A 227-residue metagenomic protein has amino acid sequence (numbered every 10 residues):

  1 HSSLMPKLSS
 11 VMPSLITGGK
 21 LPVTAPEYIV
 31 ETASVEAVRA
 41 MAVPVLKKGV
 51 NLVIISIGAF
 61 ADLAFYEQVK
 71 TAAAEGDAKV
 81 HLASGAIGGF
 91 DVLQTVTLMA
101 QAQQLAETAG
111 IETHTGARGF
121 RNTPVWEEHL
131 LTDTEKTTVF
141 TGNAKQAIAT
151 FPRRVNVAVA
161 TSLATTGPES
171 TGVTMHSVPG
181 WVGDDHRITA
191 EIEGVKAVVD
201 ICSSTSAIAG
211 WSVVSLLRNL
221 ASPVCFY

Functional and structural regions predicted by a protein language model:
H1-L8: NAD(P)-binding Rossmann-fold cofactor-contacting core
S10-K20: Short acidic-hydrophobic, aromatic-tinged amphipathic segments that line or gate anion-handling sites
G18-K47, A59-D62: Beta-loop-alpha module in the N-terminal Rossmann-like domain of NAD(P)-dependent dehydrogenases, especially those
A25, D62-Y66, R121-T123: Short, charged, surface-exposed secondary-structure boundary motifs
E31, I54, V80-S84: General beta-strand structural signal in soluble alpha/beta enzymes
A40-V43, K48, S56-K79: Rossmann-fold NAD(P)-binding glycine/threonine-rich loop
V80-H81, A86-Y227: Active-site-lining helix/loop region of Rossmann-like oxidoreductase modules
